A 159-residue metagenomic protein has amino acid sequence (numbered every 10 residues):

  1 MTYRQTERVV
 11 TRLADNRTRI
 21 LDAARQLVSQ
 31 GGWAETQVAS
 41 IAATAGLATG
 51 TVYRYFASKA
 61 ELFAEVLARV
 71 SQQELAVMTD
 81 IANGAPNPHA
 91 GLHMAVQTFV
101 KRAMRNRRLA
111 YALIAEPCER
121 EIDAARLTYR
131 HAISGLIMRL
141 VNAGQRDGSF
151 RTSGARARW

Functional and structural regions predicted by a protein language model:
M1-D15: N-terminal intrinsically disordered/low-complexity leader segments
L13-A24, I41, L62, V66-V70 (+2 more regions): Generic hydrophobic, amphipathic alpha-helix propensity
R19, L27-E61, E65: Helix-turn-helix
A23-L27, T98, R102, L136: Short amphipathic alpha-helical elements of helix-turn-helix/winged-helix folds
E65, A76-R105, R156-W159: Hydrophobic alpha-helical connector segments
Q72-L75, R102-R105, E121-D147, A157-R158: Amphipathic alpha-helical packing segments from all-alpha helical-bundle domains
D80, L113-E121: Short linear capping/connector segments at secondary-structure termini
Y111-A115, Q145-W159: Hydrophobic/aromatic-rich alpha-helical bundle segments in the mid-to-C-terminal region
